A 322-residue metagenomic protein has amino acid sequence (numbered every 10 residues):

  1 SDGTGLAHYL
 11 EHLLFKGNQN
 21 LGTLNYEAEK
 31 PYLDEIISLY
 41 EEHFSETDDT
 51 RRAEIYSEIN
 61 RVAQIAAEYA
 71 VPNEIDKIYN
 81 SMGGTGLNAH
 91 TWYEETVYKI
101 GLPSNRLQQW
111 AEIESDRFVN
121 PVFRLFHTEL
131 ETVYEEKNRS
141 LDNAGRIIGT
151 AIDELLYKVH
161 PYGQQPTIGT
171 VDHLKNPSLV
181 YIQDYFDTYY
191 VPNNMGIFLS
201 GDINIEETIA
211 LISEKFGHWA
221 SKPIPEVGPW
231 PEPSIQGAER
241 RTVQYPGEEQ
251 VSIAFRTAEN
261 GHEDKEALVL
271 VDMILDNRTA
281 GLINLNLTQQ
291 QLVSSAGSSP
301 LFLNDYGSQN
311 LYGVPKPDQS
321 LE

Functional and structural regions predicted by a protein language model:
S1-Y9, K16, N20-D116, I147-D172 (+3 more regions): M16 family metallopeptidases and their MPP-like homologs
N88-H90, F186-Y189, E232, V243-Y245 (+1 more regions): Replace "in large, NTP-powered and nucleic-acid-processing enzymes" with "in large, NTP-powered factors and other
R117, P121-L125, L141-D142, K158-G163 (+3 more regions): An aromatic/glycine/proline-enriched structural segment found at the starts of mature extracellular/organellar domains
Y134-A151, L155, W230-E249, L282-S295: Short acidic/His-enriched helical or mixed secondary-structure segments at domain edges of catalytic enzymes and some
Y190, A220, L275-T279, T288-L292 (+1 more regions): Hydrophobic alpha-helix feature that most strongly marks membrane-spanning transmembrane helices and their immediate
